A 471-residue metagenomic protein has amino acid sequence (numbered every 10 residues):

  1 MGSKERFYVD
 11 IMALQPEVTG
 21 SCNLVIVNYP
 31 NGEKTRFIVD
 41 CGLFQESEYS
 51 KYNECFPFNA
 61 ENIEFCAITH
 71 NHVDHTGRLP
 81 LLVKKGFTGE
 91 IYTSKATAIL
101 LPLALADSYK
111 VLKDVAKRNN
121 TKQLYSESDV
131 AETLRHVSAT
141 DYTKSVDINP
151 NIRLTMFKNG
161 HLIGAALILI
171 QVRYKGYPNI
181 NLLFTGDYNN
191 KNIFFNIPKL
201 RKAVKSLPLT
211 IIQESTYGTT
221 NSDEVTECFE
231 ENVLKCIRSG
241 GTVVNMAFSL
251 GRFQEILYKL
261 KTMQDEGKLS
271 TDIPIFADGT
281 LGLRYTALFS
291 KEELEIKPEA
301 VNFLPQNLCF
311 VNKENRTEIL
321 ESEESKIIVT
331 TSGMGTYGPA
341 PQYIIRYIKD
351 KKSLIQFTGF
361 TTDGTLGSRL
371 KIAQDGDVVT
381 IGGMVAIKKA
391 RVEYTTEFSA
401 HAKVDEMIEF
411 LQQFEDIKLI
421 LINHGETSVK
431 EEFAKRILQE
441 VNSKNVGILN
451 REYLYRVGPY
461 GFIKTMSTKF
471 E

Functional and structural regions predicted by a protein language model:
G2-A67, H72, T76, L81-I256 (+2 more regions): His/Asp/Glu-rich metal-coordinating catalytic cores of metallo-dependent phosphodiesterases/hydrolases acting on
G2-K4, C22, A104-L105, Y174 (+3 more regions): Amphipathic alpha-helical heptad-repeat segments
E64, L209, K326, S353 (+1 more regions): Conserved acidic residues
R135-T143, Q306-E314, I448: Short acidic-hydrophobic, aromatic-tinged amphipathic segments that line or gate anion-handling sites
I152-M156, L288-I296, M407-I408, V457-E471: Short, surface-exposed amphipathic charged segments that create phosphate/polyanion-binding patches used for binding
F229-L366, V379, N423, L438: Hard-cation-handling environments
V329-T330, S399-F433, I437: C-terminal, well-structured subdomains that either form a transmembrane helix-short loop-helix hairpin in multi-pass
V379-F410: Generic long, charged, amphipathic alpha-helical segments
